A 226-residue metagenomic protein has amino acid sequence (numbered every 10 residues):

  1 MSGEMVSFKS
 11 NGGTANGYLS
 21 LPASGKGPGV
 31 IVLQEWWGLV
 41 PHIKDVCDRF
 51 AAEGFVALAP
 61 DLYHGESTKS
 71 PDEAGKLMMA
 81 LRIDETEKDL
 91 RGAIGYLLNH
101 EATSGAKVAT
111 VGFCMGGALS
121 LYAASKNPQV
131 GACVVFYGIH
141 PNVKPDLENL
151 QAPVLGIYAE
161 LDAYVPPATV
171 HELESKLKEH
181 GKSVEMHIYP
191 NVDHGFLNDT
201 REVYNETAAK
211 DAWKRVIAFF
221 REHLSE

Functional and structural regions predicted by a protein language model:
M5-T103, L197-T200: Serine-hydrolase catalytic machinery in alpha/beta-hydrolase-like enzymes
E101-F113: Alpha/beta-hydrolase fold nucleophile elbow
G112-G116, S120: Gly/Ala-rich beta-loop-alpha elbow adjacent to hydrolase catalytic centers
Q129-I139: A conserved short beta-strand
L150, G156-Y158: Short beta-strand/loop motif that positions the catalytic acidic residue of the alpha/beta-hydrolase fold
L161-V165: Acidic catalytic loop of the alpha/beta-hydrolase fold
P166-K176: Short alpha-helix in the alpha/beta-hydrolase fold that links the catalytic acid
K178-E226: C-terminal catalytic histidine-bearing segment of alpha/beta-hydrolase fold enzymes
